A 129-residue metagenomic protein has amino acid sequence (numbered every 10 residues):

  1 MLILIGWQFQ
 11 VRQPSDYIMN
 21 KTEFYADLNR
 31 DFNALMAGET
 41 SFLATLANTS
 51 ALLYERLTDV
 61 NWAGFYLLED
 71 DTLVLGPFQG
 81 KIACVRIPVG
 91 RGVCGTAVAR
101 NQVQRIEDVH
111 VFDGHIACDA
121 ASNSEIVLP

Functional and structural regions predicted by a protein language model:
F9-G76, K81: Intrinsically disordered, low-complexity terminal regulatory regions
V60, L68, T72-A120: Regulatory sensory and allosteric helical modules in signal-transduction proteins and certain transcription factors
S124-P129: A short, aliphatic-rich beta-strand micro-motif
